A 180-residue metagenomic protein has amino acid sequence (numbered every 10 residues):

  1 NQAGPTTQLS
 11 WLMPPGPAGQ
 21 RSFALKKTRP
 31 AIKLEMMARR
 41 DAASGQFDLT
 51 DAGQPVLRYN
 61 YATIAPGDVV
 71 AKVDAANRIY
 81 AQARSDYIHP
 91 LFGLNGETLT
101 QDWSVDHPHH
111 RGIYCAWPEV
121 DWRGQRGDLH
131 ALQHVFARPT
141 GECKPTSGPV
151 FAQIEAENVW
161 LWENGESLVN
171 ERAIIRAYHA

Functional and structural regions predicted by a protein language model:
N1-M37, S44-F47, D51-V159: Alpha-mannosidase-like glycoside hydrolase catalytic domains involved in N-glycan trimming, generalizing to other
M36-A43, E155-A180: Acidic, contiguous internal or C-terminal segments within carbohydrate-active enzymes that form a structured patch used
